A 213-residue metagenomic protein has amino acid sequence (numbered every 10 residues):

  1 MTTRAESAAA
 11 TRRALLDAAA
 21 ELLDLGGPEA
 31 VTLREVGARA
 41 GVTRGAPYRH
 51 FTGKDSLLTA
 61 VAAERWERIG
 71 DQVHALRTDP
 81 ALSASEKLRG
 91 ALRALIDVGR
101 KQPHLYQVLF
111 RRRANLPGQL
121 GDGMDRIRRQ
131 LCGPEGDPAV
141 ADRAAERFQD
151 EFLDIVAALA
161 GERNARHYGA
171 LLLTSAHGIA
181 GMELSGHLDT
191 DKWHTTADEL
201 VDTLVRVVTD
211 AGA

Functional and structural regions predicted by a protein language model:
M1-A10, E21, M124-C132, A213: N-terminal intrinsically disordered/low-complexity leader segments
A14, A18, L22-S56, A60: Helix-turn-helix
L23, L58-R65, L109, M124 (+2 more regions): Alpha-helical DNA-contacting segments of helix-turn-helix folds
A60, H74-L105, A145-Q149, L172: Hydrophobic alpha-helical connector segments
A63-G90, G121-R128, C132, D142: Amphipathic alpha-helical linker/stalk segments
R100-G133, G181-D189: Amphipathic alpha-helical segments used for helix-helix packing
L116-L171, T195-R206: Amphipathic alpha-helical packing segments from all-alpha helical-bundle domains
L173-D191, R206-A213: Amphipathic C-terminal alpha-helical segment
